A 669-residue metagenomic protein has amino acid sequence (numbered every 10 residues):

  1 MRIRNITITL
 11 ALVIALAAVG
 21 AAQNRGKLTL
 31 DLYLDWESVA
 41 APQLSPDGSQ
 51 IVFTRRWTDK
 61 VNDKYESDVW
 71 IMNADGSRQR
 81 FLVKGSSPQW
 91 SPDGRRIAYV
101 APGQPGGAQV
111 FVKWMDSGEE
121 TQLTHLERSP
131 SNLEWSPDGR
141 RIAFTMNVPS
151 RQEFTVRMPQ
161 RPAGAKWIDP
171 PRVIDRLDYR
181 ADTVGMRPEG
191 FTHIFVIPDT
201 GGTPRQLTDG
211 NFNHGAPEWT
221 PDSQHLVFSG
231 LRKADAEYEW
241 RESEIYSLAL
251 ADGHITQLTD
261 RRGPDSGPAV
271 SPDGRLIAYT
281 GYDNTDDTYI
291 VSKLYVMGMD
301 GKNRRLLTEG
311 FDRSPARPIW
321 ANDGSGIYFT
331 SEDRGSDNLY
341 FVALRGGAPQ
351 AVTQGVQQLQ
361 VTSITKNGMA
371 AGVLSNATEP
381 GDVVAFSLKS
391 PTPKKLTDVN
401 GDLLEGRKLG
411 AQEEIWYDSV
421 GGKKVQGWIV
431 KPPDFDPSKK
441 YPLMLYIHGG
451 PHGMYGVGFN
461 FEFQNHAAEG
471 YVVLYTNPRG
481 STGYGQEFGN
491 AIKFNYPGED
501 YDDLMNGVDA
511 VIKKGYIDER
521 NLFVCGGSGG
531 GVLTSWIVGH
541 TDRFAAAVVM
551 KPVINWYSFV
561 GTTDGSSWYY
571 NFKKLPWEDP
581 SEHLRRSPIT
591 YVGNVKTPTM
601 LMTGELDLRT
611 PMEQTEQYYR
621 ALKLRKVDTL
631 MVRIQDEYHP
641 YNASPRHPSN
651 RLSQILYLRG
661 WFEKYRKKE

Functional and structural regions predicted by a protein language model:
Q43, A143-M146, W167-D175, R180-H193 (+7 more regions): Non-catalytic accessory segments flanking enzyme active sites
P46-D47, P92-D93, P137-D138, P221-D222 (+3 more regions): Residue-level detector of Asp-centered blade-edge/turn motifs that repeat once per structural unit in beta-propeller
G48-I51, G94-A98, I142-A143, L226-V227 (+3 more regions): Hydrophobic beta-strand positions that form the internal "hydrophobic ladder" of WD40/Gbeta-like beta-propeller blades
R55-D68, F81-S87, A98-F111, S117-E120 (+11 more regions): A flexible loop/linker signature enriched in serine peptidases of the S9 family
N73-S77, W114-G118, P198-G202, A249-G253 (+3 more regions): Short loop/turn segments that connect beta-strands within beta-propeller blades
K233-A234, S390-T392, D398-R520, G527 (+1 more regions): Cap/lid segment of the alpha/beta-hydrolase catalytic domain
Y475-E669: Active-site-proximal cap/loop segments of hydrolase catalytic domains
